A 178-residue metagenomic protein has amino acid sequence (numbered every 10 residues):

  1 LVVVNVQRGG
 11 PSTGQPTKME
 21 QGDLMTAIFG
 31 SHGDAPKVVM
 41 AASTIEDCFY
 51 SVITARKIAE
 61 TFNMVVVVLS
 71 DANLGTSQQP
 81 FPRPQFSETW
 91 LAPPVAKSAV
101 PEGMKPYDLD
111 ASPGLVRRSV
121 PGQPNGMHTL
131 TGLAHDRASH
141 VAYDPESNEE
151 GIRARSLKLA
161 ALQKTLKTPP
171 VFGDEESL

Functional and structural regions predicted by a protein language model:
L1, Q21-G22, G33-K37, T61-V65 (+1 more regions): Short coil/turn connectors at secondary-structure junctions
L1-D34: Flexible glycine/proline-rich, aromatic-decorated loop/lid segments
V2-V3, V39-A41, V67-L69, T76: Structured core elements
V4, T17-E20, C48-S51, A59-F62: Active-site-proximal structural scaffolding
N5-S12, T44-E46, A72-G75: Acidic, glycine-rich active-site loops and adjacent beta-strand->loop/helix elements that engage anionic groups
E20-D23, P36, G126, T168: Glycine-rich, flexible loop/turn motifs
A35-K57: Active-site/ligand-binding-proximal alpha/beta "capping" segment
S51-L178: Flexible, low-complexity linker and terminal segments
